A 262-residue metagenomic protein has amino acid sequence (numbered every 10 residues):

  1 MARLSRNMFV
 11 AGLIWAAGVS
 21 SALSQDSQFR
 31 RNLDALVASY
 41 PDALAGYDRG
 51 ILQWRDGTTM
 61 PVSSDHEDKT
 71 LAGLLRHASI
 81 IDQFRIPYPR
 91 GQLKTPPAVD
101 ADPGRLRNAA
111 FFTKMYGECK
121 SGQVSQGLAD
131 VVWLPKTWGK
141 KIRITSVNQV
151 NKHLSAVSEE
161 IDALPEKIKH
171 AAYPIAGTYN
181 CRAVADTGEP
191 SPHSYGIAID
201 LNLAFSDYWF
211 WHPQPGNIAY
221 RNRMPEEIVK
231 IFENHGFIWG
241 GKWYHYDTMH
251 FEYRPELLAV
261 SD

Functional and structural regions predicted by a protein language model:
M1-G12: Bacterial N-terminal signal peptides that target proteins for export
A16-V19: N-terminal signal peptide c-region/cleavage motif recognized by signal peptidases
A22-S24: Boundary at the C-terminal end of the N-terminal hydrophobic targeting segment
Q28-W243: Cell-envelope/glycan interface and biosynthesis
N234-D262: A cross-kingdom marker for long, charged
